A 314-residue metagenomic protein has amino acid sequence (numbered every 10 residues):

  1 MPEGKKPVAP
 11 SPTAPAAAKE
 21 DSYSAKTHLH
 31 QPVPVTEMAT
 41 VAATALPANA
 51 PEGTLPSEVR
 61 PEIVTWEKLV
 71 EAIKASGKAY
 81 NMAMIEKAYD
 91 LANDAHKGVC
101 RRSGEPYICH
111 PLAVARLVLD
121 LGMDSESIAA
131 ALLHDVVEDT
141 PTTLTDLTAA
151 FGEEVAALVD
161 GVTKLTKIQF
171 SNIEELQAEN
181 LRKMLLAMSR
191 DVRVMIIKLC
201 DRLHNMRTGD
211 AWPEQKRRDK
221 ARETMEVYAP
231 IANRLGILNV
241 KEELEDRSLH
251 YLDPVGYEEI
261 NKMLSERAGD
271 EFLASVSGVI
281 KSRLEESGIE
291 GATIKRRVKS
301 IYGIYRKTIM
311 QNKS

Functional and structural regions predicted by a protein language model:
P2-S314: Active-site helical microenvironments for divalent-metal-assisted chemistry
